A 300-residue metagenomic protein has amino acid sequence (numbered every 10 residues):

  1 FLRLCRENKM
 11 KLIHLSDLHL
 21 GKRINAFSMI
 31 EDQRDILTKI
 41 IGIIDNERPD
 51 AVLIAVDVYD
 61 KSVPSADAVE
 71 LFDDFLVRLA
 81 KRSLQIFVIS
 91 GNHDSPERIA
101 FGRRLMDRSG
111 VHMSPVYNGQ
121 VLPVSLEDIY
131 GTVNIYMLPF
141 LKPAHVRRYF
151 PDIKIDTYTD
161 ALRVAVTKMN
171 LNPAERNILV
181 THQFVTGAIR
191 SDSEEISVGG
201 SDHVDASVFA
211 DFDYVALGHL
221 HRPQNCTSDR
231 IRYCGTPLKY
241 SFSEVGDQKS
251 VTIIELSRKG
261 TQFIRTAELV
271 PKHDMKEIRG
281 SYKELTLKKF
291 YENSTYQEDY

Functional and structural regions predicted by a protein language model:
R3-V77, K81: N-terminal active-site segment of His-dependent metallophosphoesterases
D17, L37, D57, F72 (+6 more regions): Divalent metal-coordination and catalytic microenvironments
I44-R48, D128-I129, L171-A174, Y296-Q297: Glycine-rich phosphate-binding loop signature in dinucleotide/nucleotide-binding domains
P64, D94-T227: His/Asp/Glu-rich metal-coordinating catalytic cores of metallo-dependent phosphodiesterases/hydrolases acting on
L71-S83, S201-F212: Catalytic-core regions built around general acid/base machinery
L84, I89-G91, V111-H112: Hydrophobic or amphipathic alpha-helical targeting/insertion segments
V121-V133, L138, Y233-Y296: Binuclear metal-dependent phosphoesterase catalytic core
